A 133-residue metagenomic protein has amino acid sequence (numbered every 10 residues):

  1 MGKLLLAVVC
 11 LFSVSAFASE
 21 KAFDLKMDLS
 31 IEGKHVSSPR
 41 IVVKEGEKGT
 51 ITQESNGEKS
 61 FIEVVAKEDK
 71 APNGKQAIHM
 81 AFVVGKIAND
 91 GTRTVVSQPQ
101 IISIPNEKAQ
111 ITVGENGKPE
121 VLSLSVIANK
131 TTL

Functional and structural regions predicted by a protein language model:
L4-V14: Sec-dependent N-terminal signal peptides
A18-L133: Outer membrane pore-forming secretion/assembly proteins and partners of Gram-negative envelopes
